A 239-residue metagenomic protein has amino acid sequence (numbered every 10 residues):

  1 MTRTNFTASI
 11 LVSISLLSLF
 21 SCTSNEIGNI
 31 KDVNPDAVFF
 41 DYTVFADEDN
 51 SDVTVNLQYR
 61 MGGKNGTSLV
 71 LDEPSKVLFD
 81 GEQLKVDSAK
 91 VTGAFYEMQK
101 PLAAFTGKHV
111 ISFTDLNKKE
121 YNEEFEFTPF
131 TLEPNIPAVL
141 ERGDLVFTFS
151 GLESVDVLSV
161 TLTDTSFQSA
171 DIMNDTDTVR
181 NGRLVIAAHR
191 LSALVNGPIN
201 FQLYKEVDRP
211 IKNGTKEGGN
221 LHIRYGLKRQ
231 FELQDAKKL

Functional and structural regions predicted by a protein language model:
M1-I10: Bacterial N-terminal signal peptides that target proteins for export
S18-S21: C-terminal motif of bacterial Sec signal peptides marking the signal peptidase cleavage site
T23-K118, N122, H189-L239: Ser/Thr/Pro- and often Gln-rich low-complexity regulatory segments of eukaryotic transcriptional regulators
F105-G151: Surface-exposed beta-loop interaction hotspot
E126, I136-V139, L162, M173-D175 (+2 more regions): Surface-exposed beta-strand edges and their flanking turn/coil or helix-capping segments
L132-R190: Short helix-loop boundary/capping segments
